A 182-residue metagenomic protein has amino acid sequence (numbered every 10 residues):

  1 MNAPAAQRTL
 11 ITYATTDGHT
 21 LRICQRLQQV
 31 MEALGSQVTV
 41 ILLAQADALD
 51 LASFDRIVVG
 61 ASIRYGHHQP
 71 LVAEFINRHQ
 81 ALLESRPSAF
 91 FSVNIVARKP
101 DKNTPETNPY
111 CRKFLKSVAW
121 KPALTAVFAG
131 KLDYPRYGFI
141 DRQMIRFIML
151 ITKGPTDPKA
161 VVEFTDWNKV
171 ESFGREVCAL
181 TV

Functional and structural regions predicted by a protein language model:
N2-A33: N-terminal beta1-alpha1 ligand-phosphate binding loop
N2-A6, V30, L34, T39 (+2 more regions): FMN-binding flavodoxin-like domain, especially the glycine-rich phosphate-binding loop
T12, A44-Q45, S53: Generic detector of low-complexity/intrinsically disordered segments and short hydrophobic N-terminal stretches
T16-D17, Q45, I95, L132: Short, glycine/serine-rich, charged loops/turns that create anion-binding and catalytic segments at active sites
S36-A48: A short, well-structured beta->alpha microelement
